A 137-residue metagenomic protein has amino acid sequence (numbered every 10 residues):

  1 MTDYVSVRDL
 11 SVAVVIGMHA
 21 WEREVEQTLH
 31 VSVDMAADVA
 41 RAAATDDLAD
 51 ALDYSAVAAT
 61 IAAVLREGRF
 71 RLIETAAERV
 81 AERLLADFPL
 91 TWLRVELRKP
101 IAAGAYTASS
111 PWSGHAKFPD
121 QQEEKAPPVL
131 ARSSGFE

Functional and structural regions predicted by a protein language model:
M1, F136-E137: Accessible peptide chain termini
M1-E124: N-terminal, polar/charged subdomain of small-to-medium soluble alpha/beta proteins
K125-F136: Short, intrinsically disordered C-terminal tails of secreted or membrane-associated proteins
